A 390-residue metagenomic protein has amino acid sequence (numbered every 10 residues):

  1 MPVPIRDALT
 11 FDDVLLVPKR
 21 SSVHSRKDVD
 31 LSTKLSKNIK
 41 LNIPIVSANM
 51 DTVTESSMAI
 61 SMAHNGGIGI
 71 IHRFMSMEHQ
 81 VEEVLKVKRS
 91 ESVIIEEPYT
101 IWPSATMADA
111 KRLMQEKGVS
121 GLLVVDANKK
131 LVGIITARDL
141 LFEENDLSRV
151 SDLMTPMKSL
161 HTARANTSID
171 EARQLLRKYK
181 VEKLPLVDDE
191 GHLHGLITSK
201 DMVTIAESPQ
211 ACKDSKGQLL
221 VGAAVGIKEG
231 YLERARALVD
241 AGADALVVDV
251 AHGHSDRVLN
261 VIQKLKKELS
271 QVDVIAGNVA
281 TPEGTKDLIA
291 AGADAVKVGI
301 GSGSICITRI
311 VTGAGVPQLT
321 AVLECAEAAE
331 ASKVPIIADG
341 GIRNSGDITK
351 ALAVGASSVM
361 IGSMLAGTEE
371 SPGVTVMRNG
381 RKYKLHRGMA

Functional and structural regions predicted by a protein language model:
M1-R20, H24, I101-W102, A163-R164 (+4 more regions): Alpha/beta catalytic cores of nucleotide-metabolism and tRNA/nucleoside-modifying enzymes
S25-N42, A48-M50, H79-K117, V124-D126 (+5 more regions): Bateman/CBS regulatory modules and CBS-like beta-alpha motifs in cytosolic regions of diverse proteins
K27, S76-L85, E143-L147, H192-C212 (+5 more regions): Active-site-adjacent beta->alpha loops and helix N-cap segments on the catalytic face of soluble alpha/beta enzymes
K40-V46, V93-P98, D214-A224, L265-A280 (+2 more regions): Short beta-strand/loop segments at the ligand-binding rim of alpha/beta enzyme cores
S57-I60, E233-A241, V274, A280-V298 (+2 more regions): Catalytic cores of alpha/beta
H64-H79, A243-S255, D294-T312, I342-T375: Glycine-rich phosphate-binding active-site loops on the catalytic face of alpha/beta enzymes
I71-F74, T100-I101, G121-L123, T162-A163 (+6 more regions): Catalytic beta/alpha-barrel core
H72-S76, V119, L123, K130-D146 (+4 more regions): Short beta->alpha transition motifs characteristic of CBS
